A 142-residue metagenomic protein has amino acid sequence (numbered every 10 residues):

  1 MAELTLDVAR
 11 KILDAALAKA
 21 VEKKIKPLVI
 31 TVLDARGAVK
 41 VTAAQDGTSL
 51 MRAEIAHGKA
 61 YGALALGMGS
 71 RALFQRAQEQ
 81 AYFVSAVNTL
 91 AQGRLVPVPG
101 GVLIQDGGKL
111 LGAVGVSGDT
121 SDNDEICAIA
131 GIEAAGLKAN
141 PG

Functional and structural regions predicted by a protein language model:
M1-G142: Flexible, solvent-exposed loop/hinge segments and secondary-structure transition points
